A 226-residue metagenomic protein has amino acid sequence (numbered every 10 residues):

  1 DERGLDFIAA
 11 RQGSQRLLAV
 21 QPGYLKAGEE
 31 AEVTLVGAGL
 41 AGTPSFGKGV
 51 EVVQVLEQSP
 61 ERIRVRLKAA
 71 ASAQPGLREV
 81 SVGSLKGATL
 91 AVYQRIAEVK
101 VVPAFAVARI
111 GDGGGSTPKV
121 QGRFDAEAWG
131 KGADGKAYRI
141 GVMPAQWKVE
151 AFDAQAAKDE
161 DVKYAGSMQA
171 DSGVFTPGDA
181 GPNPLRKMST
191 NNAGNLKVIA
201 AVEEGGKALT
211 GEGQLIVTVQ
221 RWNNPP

Functional and structural regions predicted by a protein language model:
D1-T43, L85-Y138: Beta-strand/beta-sandwich contexts
A19, E32-V36, R64-R66, E98-K100 (+4 more regions): Ordered hydrophobic segments in well-structured contexts
K26-S84, G141-M143, Q155-K158, Y164-A165 (+2 more regions): Immunoglobulin-like IPT/TIG beta-sandwich domains and homologous Ig-like subdomains
P44-F46, A73-L85, L185-G205: Short, aromatic- and glycine-rich surface loops/edge beta-strands on solvent-exposed regions
K86-Y93, K207-W222: C-terminal edge beta-strand
K136-Y138, A151, A156-A165, Q169-G181 (+1 more regions): Low-complexity, Ser/Thr/Pro-rich intrinsically disordered linker/stalk segments at domain junctions
P144-V149: Signature tryptophan residues that serve as conserved aromatic anchors
P225-P226: Short, solvent-exposed mixed-charge patches
